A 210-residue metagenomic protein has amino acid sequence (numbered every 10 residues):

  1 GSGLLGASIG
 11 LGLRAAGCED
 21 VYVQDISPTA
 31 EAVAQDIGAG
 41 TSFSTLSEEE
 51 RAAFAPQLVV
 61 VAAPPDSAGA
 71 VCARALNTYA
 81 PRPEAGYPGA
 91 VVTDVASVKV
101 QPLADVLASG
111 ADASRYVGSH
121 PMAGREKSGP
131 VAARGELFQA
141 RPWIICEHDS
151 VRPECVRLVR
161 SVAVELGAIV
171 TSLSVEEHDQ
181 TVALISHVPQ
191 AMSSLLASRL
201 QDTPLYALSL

Functional and structural regions predicted by a protein language model:
G1-F43, E50-F54, L58: NAD(P)+-binding Rossmann beta1-loop-alpha1 motif at the extreme N-terminus of oxidoreductases
E19-D20, R115, P142, I169: Residues at the starts of beta-strands that form the adenosine-phosphate
D25-I26, A63-P64, V95: Short beta->alpha hinge that forms the Motif I/post-I loop of the SAM-binding pocket
T29-A30, S67, K99-P102: Conserved short alpha-helix immediately C-terminal to the canonical SAM/SAH-binding motif I of Rossmann-like
S44, V117, T171-S174: General small-molecule cofactor/ligand-binding pocket signal
S47-A90: Rossmann-like NAD(P)-binding element
R74-V131: Rossmann-like NAD(P)(H) cofactor-binding subdomain of soluble oxidoreductases
L137-L210: Internal alpha-helical scaffold of NAD(P)-dependent oxidoreductase catalytic cores
